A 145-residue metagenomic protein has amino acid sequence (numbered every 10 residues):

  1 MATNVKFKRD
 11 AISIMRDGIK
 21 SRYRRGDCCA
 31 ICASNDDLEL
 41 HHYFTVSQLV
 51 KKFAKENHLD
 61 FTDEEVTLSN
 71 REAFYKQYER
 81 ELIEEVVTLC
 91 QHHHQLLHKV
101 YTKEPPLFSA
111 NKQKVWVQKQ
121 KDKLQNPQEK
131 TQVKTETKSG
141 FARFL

Functional and structural regions predicted by a protein language model:
A2-D10, H94-L145: C-terminal/domain-terminus segments
K6-K20, L68-Y75: Short Cys/His-rich Zn2+-coordinating modules
F7, Y23, F44, F53 (+4 more regions): Phenylalanine-focused residue identity feature
S13-F61, H92: Short cysteine-rich loop/turn motifs with clustered Cys
R16, N35, T67-R71, V87 (+2 more regions): Short linear sequence motifs
S47-V66, A110-Q125: Short microdomains enriched in Cys/His and/or Lys/Arg
E64-R71, Y75-F108: Short Cys/His-centered divalent metal-binding micro-motifs
